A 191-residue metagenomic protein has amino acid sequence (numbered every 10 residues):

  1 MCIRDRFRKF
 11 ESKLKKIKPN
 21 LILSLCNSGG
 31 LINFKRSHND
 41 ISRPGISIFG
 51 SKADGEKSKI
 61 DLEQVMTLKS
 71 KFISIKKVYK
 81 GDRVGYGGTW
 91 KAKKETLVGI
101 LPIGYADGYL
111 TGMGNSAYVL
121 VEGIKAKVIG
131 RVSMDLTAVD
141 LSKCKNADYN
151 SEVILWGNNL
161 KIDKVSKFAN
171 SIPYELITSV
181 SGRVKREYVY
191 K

Functional and structural regions predicted by a protein language model:
R4-K71, I75-Y79, K143: Active-site loop/helix belt of alpha/beta enzymes
K77-K191: C-terminal accessory subdomain/extension
